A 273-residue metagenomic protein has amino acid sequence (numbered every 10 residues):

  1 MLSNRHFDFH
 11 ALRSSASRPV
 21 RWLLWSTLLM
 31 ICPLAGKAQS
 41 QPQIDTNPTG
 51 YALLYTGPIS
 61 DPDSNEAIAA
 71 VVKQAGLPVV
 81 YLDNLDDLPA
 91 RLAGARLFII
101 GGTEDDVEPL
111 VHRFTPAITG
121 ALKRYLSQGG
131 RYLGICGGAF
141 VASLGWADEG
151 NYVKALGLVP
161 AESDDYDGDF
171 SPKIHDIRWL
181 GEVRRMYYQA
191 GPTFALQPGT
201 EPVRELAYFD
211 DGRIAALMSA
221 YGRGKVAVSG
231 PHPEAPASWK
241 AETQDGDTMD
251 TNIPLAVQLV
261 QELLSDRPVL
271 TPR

Functional and structural regions predicted by a protein language model:
M1-S17: N-terminal secretory signal peptides that target proteins for export/translocation
W22-P33: Bacterial N-terminal signal peptides
A38-S40: Boundary at the C-terminal end of the N-terminal hydrophobic targeting segment
P42-Y55, D61, A67-V72: Mature N-terminal, pre-catalytic/accessory segment of carbohydrate-active enzymes
I44-T46, K123, P231-R273: Extracellular ligand-binding/catalytic regions of CAZymes and related secreted enzymes and adhesion modules
P62-A147: Helical hinge/lid and interdomain linker segments adjacent to catalytic or ligand-binding clefts that mediate domain
S143-R185: Class I SAM-dependent methyltransferase SAM-binding "motif I" and its flanking Rossmann-like core
G168-W239: Catalytic beta-strand/loop cores that center a nucleophilic Ser/Cys/Thr and support acyl-enzyme chemistry
